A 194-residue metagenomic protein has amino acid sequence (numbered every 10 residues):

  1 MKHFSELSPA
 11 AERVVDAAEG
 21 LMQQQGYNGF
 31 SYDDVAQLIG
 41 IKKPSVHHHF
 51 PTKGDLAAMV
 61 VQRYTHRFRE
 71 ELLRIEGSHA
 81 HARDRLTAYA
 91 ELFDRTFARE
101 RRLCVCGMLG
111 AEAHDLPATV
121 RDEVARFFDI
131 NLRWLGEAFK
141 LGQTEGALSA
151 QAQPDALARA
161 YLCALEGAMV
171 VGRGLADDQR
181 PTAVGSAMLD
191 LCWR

Functional and structural regions predicted by a protein language model:
M1, R83, A88-T96, D129-E145 (+2 more regions): C-terminal peripheral helix-coil segments that are non-catalytic and often amphipathic
K2, L7, R13, A17-D55 (+1 more regions): Helix-turn-helix
Q24-N28, H79, E100, E145: Short coil/turn segments at alpha/beta junctions that flank glycine-rich nucleotide-binding fingerprints
M59, R63, L73-R102, P154-Y161: Hydrophobic alpha-helical connector segments
R74, T119-I130, W134: Short, solvent-exposed amphipathic helices
D84, D122-R126, T144-A160, Q179: All-alpha amphipathic helical-bundle segments outside canonical DNA-binding/catalytic cores that form hydrophobic
R85, R99-T119: Amphipathic alpha-helical segments used for helix-helix packing
